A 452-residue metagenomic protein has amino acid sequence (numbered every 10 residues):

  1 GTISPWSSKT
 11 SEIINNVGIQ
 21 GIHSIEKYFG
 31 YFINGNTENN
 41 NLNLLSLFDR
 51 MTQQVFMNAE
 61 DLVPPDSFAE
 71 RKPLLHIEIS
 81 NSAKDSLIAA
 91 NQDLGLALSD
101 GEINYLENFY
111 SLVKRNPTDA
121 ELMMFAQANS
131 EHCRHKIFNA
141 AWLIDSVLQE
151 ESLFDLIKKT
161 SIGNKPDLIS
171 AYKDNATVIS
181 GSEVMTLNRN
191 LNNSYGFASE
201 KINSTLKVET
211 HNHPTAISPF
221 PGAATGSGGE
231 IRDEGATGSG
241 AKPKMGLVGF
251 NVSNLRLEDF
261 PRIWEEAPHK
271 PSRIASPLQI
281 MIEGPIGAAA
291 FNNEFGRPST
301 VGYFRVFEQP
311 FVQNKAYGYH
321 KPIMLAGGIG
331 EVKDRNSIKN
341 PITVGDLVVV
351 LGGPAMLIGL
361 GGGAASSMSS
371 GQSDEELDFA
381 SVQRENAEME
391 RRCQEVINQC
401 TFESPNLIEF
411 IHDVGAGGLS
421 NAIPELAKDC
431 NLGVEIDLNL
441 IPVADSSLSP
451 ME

Functional and structural regions predicted by a protein language model:
G1-G371, E375-C393, I397-P405, G415-A416 (+1 more regions): Core nucleic-acid recognition elements
D145, I408, G415-E452: Glycine-/charge-enriched secondary-structure boundary and capping motifs
